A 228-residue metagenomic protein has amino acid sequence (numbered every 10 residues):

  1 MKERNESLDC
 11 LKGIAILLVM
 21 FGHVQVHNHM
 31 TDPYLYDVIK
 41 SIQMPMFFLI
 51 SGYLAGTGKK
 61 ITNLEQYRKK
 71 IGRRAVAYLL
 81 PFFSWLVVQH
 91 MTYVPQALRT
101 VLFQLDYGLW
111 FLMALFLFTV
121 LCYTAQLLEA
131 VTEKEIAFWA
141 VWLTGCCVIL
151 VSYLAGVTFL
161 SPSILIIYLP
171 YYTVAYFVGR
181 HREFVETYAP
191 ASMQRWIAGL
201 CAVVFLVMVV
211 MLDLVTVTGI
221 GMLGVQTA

Functional and structural regions predicted by a protein language model:
M1-C147: Membrane-cytosol interface segments of multi-pass membrane proteins, especially ER/Golgi lipid-handling enzymes
M1-S7, E183-R195: Short, Lys/Arg-enriched, disordered terminal segments
V26-N28, K59-T62, R182-V185, M211-L214: Transmembrane helix-loop junctions in multi-pass membrane proteins
M30-L35, A97-L105, V151-S163, L212-G219: Membrane-interface helix caps and helix-loop-helix hairpins in membrane proteins
M44-G58, F111-Q126, V157-Y188, G224-A228: Specific transmembrane alpha-helix
L64-G72, H181-P190: Hydrophobic, small-residue-rich membrane helices and short re-entrant helix-turn-helix hairpins that build
F118, C122, L143-Y153, P170 (+1 more regions): Hydrophobic, membrane-inserted alpha-helices
T187-A228: Alpha-helical transmembrane segments and terminal signal-anchor/GPI-anchor hydrophobic tails, characterized by long
